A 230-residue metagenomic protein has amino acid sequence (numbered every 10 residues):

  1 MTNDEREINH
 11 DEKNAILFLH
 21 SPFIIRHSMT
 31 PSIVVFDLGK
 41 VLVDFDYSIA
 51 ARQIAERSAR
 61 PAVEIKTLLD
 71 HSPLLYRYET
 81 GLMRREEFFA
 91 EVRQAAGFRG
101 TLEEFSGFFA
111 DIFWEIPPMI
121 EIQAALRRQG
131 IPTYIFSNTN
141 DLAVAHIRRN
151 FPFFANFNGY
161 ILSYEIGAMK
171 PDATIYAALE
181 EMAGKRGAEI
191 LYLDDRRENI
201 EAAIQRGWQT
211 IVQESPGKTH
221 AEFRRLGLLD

Functional and structural regions predicted by a protein language model:
M1-T30: Intrinsic disorder/low-complexity segments
D4, M29-T30, F36, N140-D141 (+1 more regions): Asp-based, Mg2+/Mn2+-dependent phosphohydrolase catalytic module
M29-D70, F98, Q205-R206, S215: Active-site neighborhood of HAD-like aspartate-dependent phosphohydrolases
D37-K40, G81, L126, I135 (+2 more regions): Generic structural signal for small/hydrophobic residues in well-ordered secondary structure, especially within
I54, A62-T67, P73-R77, R93 (+1 more regions): Helical cap/lid subdomains and adjacent loops of hydrolase enzymes that gate the active-site channel and determine
S58-L68, F98-G107, G187, L228-D230: Short, surface-exposed acidic
L75-F105: A metal-dependent, Asp-based hydrolase signature
E103-Y134, A173: Short, acidic loop-to-helix structural element flanking the phosphoryl-transfer center in phosphate-processing enzymes
